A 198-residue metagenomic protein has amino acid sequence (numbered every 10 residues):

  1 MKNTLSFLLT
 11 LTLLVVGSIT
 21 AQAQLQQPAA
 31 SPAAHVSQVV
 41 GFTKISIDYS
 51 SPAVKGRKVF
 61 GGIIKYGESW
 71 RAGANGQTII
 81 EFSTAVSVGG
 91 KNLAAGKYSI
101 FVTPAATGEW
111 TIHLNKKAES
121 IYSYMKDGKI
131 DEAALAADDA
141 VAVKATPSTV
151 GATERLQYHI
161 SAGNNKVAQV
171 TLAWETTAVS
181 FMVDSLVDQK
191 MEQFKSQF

Functional and structural regions predicted by a protein language model:
M1-Q26: Bacterial Sec-dependent N-terminal signal peptides
A21, V40, V88: Short, ordered coil/turn segments that flank beta-strands lining enzyme active or ligand-binding pockets
Q24-K65, K117-F198: Primarily secretory-pathway and cell-envelope proteins
G61-G76: Aromatic- and Gly/Pro-rich amphipathic surface segment
A72-K126: Mid-length scaffold segments of soluble, non-membrane domains
